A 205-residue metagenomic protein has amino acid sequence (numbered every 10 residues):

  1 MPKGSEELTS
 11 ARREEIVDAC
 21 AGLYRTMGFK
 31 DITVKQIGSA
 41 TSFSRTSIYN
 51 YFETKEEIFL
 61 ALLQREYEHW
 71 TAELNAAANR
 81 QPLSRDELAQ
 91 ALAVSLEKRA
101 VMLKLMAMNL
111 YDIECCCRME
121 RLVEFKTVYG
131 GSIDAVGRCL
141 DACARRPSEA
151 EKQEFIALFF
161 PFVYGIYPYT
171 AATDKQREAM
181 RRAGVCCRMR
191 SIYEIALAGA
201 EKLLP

Functional and structural regions predicted by a protein language model:
M1-T9: N-terminal intrinsically disordered/low-complexity leader segments
A11, E15-G22, A40, E57-N79 (+3 more regions): Alpha-helical structural segments
E15, L23, M27-E57, A61: Helix-turn-helix
A61, N75-M102, Q153-F159: Hydrophobic alpha-helical connector segments
W70, R85-L103, M189-P205: N-terminal hydrophobic signal/anchor transmembrane helix of membrane proteins
K98-V123, D174-A179: Amphipathic alpha-helical segments used for helix-helix packing
D134-R146, G165-P205: C-terminal peripheral helix-coil segments that are non-catalytic and often amphipathic
A144, S148-I156: Membrane-interface starts of transmembrane alpha-helices
